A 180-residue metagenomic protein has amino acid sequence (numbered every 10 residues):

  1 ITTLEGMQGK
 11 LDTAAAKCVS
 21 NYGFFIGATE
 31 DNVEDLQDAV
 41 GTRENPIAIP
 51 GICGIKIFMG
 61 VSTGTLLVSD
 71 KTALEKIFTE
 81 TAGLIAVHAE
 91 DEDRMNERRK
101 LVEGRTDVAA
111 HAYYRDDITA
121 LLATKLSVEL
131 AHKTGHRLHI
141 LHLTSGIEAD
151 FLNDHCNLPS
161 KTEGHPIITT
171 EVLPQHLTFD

Functional and structural regions predicted by a protein language model:
I1, S20-E34, A110-I118: Active-site mouth loops of central-metabolism enzymes
I1-K17: Metal-associated gating/positioning segment near the N- to mid-region
A14, C18, I26, V40-R43 (+1 more regions): Generic hydrophobic/packing signal
E34-D180: Histidine/acidic residue-rich metal-binding segments in metalloenzymes
